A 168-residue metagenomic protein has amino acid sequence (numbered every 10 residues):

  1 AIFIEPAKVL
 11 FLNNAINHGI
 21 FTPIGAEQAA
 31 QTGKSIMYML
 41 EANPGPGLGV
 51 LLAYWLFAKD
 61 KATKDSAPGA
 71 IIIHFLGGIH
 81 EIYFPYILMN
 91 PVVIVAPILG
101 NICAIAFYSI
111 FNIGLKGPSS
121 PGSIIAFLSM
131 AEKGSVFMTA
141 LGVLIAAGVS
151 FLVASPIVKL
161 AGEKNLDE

Functional and structural regions predicted by a protein language model:
A1-D167: Pore-lining transmembrane helices
